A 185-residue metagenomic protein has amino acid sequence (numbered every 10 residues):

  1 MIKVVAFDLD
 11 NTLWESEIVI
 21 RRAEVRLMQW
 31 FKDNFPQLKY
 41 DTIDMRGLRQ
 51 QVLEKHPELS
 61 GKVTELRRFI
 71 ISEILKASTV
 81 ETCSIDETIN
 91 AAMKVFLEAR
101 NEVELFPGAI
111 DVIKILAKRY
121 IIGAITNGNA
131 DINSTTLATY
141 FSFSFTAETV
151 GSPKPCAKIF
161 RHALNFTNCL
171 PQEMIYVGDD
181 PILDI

Functional and structural regions predicted by a protein language model:
I2-P107: N-terminal helical cap/lid subdomain that shapes the substrate entry/recognition surface in HAD-like hydrolases
S16-E17, S134-T136, C156: Short glycine-/acidic-enriched loop or helix-start segments at secondary-structure transitions that form or flank
R21-R26, Y140-S142, A163: Glycine-rich, phosphate-binding/catalytic loops in enzymes
E87-V103, A109-F141, F145-A147: Substrate-recognition element of Asp-dependent hydrolases with the DxDx(T/V) motif
A147-P153: Short, acidic/turn-prone active-site loops that include or flank metal/cofactor- and phosphate-binding residues
P155-I185: Conserved Lys-Pro-Asp/Glu-containing loop-to-beta segment of HAD-superfamily phosphomonoesterases, centered on
